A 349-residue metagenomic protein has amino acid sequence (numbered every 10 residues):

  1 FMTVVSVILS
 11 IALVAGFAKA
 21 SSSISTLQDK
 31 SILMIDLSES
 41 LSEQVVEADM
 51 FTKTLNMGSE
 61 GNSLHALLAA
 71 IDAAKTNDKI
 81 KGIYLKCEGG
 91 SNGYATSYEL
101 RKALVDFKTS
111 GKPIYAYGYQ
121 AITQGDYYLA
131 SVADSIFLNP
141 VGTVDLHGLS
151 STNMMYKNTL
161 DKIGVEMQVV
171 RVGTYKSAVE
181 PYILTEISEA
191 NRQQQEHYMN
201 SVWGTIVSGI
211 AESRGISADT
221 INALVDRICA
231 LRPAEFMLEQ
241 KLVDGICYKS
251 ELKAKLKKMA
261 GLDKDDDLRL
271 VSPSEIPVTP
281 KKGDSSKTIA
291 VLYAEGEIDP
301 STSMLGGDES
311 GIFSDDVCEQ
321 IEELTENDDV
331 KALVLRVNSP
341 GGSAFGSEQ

Functional and structural regions predicted by a protein language model:
F1-A218, N222, D226, L231 (+1 more regions): Small-residue-centered hinge/linker elements
F137-L138, V243-K249: Short acidic-hydrophobic, aromatic-tinged amphipathic segments that line or gate anion-handling sites
R227, P233-M237, I246-C247, L252 (+1 more regions): PDZ peptide-recognition modules
